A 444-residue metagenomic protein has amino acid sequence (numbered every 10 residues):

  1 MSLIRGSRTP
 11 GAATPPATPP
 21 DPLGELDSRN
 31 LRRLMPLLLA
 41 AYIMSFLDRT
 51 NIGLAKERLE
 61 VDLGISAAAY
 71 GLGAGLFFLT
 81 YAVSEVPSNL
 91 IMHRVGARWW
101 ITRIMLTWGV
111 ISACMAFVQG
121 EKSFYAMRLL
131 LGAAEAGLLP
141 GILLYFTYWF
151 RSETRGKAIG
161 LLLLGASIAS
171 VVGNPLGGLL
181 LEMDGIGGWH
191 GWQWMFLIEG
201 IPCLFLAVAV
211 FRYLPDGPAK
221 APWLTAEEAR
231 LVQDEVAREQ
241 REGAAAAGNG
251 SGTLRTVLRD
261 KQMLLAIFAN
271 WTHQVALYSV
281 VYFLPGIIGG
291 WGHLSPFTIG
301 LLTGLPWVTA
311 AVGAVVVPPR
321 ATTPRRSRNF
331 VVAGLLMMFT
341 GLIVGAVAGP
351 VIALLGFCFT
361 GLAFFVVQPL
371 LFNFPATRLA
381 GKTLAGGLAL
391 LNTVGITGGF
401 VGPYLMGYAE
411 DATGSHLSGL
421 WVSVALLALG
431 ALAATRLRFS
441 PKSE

Functional and structural regions predicted by a protein language model:
I52-G53, R255-A314, Q368: Extracytoplasmic gate region of multi-pass secondary transporters
G64, G96, F117-S123, A134 (+4 more regions): Helix-breaking motifs and short loop linkers at transmembrane-helix boundaries and internal kinks in secondary membrane
V83-K122: Conserved MFS/SLC helix-loop-helix module at the cytosolic interface between two early adjacent transmembrane helices
S84-A97, G313-R325, E410: Helix-to-loop junctions at the C-terminal end of transmembrane segments in multipass secondary transporters
M127-L164: Cytoplasmic helix-loop-helix junction between adjacent transmembrane helices in 12-TM secondary transporters
K157-L181, P202-C203, N392-G402: Glycine-rich segments within core transmembrane alpha-helices of 12-TM secondary carriers
R325-F374: C-terminal transmembrane helical hairpin of 12-TM major facilitator-type secondary transporters
R378-S415: A late C-terminal transmembrane helix in Major Facilitator Superfamily
